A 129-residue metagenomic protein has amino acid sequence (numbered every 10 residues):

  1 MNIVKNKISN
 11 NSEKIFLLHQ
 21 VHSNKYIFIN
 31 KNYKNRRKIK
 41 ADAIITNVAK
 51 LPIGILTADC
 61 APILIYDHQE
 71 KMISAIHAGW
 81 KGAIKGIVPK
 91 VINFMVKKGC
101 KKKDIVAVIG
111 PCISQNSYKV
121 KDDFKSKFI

Functional and structural regions predicted by a protein language model:
M1-I129: Active-site microenvironment for binding and transforming phosphate-containing groups
